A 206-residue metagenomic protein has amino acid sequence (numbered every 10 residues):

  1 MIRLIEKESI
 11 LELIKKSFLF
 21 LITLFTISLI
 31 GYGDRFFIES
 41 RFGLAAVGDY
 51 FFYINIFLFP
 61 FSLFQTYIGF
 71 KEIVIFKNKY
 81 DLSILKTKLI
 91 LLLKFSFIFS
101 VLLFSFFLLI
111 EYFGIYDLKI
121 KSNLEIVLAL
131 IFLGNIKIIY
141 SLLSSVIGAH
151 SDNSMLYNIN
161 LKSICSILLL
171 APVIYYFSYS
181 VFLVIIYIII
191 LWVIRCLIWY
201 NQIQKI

Functional and structural regions predicted by a protein language model:
M1, A46, F106, F113 (+4 more regions): Membrane-interface helix-loop junctions in multi-pass transport and translocation proteins
M1-E8, T66-E72, L142-V146, V173-S178 (+1 more regions): C-terminal transmembrane helix end/exit motif
M1-L29, V74-I84, I203-I206: Interhelical loop/hinge segments that connect adjacent transmembrane helices in multipass membrane
E12-K16, F20, I38-L58, K121-L124 (+1 more regions): Interfacial/gating helices of multi-pass transporter permease domains
L13-S28, Y32, F36, I54-L63 (+4 more regions): Residue-level signature of transmembrane alpha-helical cores of multipass secondary-active transporters and flippases
Y53, F57-D81, G148-A149: Helix-loop junctions and terminal segments of transmembrane helices in multi-pass membrane transport/translocation
N78-F107, S154-N160, I203: Membrane-water interface segments that mark the loop-to-transmembrane alpha-helix transition
G134-L161, I203: Membrane-interface junctions at transmembrane-helix termini in multi-pass inner-membrane proteins
